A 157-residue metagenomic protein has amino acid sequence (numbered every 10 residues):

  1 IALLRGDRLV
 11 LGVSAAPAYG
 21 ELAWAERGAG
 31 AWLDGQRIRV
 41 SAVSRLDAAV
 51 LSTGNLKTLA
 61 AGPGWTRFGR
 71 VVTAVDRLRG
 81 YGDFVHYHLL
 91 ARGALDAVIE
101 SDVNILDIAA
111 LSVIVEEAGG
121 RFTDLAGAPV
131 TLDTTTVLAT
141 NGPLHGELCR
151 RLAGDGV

Functional and structural regions predicted by a protein language model:
I1-A29: DPxDG-like acidic metal-binding loop motif
G6, D34-G35: Short strand-turn-strand beta-turns centered on an Asx-Gly dipeptide
L22, G35-Q36, A42: A short, polar/proline- and glycine-enriched secondary-structure boundary/capping micro-motif
E26, W32, T140: Residue-level detector of conserved, well-ordered beta-strand and adjacent loop positions that form binding/recognition
G30-D34, L51: Hydrophobic/proline-rich hinge and linker segments of small-molecule sensing/allosteric domains, predominantly
R39-V157: An extended, acidic
